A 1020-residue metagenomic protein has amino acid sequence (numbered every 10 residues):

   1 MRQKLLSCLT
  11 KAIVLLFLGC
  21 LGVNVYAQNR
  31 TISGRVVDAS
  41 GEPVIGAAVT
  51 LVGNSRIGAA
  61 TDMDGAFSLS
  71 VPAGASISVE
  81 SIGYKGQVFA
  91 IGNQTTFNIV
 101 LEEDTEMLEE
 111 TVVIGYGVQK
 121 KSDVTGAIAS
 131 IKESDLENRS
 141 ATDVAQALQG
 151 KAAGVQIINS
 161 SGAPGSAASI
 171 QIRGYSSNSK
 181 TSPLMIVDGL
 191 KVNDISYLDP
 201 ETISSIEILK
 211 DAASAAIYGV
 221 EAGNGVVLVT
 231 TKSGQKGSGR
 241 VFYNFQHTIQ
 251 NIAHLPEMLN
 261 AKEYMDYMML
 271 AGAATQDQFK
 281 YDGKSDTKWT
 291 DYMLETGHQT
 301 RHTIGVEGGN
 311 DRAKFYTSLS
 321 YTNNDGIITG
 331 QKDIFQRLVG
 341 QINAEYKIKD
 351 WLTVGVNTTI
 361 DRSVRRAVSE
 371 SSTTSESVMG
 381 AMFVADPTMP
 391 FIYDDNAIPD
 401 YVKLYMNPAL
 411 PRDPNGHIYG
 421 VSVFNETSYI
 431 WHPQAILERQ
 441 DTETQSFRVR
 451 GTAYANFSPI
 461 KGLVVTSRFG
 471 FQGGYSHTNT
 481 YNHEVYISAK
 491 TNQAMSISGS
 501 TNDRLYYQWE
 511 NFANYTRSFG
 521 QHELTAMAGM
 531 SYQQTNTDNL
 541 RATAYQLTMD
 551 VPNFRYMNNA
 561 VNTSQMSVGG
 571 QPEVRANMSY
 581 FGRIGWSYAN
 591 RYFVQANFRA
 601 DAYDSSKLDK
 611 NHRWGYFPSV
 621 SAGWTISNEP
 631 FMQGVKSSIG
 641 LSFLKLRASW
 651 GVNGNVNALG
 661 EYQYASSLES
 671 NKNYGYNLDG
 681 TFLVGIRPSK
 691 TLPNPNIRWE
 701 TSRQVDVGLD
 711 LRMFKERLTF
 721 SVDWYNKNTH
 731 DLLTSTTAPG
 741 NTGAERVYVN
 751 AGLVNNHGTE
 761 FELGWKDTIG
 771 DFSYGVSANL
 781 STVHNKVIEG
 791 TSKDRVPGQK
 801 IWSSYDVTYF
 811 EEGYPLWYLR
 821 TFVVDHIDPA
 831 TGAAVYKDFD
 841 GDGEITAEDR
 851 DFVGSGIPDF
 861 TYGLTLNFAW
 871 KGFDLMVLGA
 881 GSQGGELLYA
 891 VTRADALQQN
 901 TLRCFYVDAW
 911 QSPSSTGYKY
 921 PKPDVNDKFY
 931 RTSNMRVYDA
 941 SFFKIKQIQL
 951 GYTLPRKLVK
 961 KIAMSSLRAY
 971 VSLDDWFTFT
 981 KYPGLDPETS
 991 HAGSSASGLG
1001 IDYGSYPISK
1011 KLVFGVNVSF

Functional and structural regions predicted by a protein language model:
R2-Q341, Y346-G355, R450-G451, S638 (+4 more regions): Short, small/polar-rich motifs associated with maturation and membrane association, primarily at protein termini
I158, D282-E307, R448, H483 (+5 more regions): Outer-membrane beta-barrel transmembrane domain signature of Gram-negative proteins, especially the mid-to-C-terminal
F242-K284, E370-A381, L540-T543, E661-Q663 (+4 more regions): Conserved small-residue
I252-H254, D282-M293, Q299-S320, N324-I327 (+10 more regions): Flexible loop and strand-edge segments within Gram-negative outer membrane beta-barrel domains
I327-R337, T359, A367-S369, Q440-R448 (+5 more regions): Small-side-chain secondary-structure face that scaffolds active or pore-lining regions
Y486, T491, G675-Y676, T681-K690 (+4 more regions): Surface-exposed, extracytoplasmic segments of Gram-negative outer-membrane nutrient-acquisition systems
N536-S564, Q633-T701, R717-V754, T791 (+3 more regions): Solvent-exposed loop/turn elements at secondary-structure boundaries
V635-L641, S912-F1020: Membrane-interface anchoring segments and C-terminal beta-barrel signals
